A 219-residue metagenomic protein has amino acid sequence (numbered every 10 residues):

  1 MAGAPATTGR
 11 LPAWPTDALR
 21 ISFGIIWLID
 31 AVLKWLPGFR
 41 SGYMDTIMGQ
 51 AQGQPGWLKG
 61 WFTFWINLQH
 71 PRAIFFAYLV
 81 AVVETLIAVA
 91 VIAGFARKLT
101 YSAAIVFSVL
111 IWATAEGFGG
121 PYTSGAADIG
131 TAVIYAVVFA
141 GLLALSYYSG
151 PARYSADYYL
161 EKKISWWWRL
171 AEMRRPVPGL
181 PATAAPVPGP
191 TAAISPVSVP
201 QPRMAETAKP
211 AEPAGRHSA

Functional and structural regions predicted by a protein language model:
M1-V83, A93-A219: Extended, low-polarity transmembrane helix blocks
